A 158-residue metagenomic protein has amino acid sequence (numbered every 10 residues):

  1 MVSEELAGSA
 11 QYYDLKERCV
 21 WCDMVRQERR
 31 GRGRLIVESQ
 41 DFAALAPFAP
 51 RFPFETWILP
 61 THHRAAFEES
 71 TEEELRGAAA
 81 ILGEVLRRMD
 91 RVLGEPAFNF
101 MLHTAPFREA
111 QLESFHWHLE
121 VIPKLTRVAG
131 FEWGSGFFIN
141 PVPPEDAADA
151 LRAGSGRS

Functional and structural regions predicted by a protein language model:
M1-S158: HIT superfamily nucleotide-processing domains
